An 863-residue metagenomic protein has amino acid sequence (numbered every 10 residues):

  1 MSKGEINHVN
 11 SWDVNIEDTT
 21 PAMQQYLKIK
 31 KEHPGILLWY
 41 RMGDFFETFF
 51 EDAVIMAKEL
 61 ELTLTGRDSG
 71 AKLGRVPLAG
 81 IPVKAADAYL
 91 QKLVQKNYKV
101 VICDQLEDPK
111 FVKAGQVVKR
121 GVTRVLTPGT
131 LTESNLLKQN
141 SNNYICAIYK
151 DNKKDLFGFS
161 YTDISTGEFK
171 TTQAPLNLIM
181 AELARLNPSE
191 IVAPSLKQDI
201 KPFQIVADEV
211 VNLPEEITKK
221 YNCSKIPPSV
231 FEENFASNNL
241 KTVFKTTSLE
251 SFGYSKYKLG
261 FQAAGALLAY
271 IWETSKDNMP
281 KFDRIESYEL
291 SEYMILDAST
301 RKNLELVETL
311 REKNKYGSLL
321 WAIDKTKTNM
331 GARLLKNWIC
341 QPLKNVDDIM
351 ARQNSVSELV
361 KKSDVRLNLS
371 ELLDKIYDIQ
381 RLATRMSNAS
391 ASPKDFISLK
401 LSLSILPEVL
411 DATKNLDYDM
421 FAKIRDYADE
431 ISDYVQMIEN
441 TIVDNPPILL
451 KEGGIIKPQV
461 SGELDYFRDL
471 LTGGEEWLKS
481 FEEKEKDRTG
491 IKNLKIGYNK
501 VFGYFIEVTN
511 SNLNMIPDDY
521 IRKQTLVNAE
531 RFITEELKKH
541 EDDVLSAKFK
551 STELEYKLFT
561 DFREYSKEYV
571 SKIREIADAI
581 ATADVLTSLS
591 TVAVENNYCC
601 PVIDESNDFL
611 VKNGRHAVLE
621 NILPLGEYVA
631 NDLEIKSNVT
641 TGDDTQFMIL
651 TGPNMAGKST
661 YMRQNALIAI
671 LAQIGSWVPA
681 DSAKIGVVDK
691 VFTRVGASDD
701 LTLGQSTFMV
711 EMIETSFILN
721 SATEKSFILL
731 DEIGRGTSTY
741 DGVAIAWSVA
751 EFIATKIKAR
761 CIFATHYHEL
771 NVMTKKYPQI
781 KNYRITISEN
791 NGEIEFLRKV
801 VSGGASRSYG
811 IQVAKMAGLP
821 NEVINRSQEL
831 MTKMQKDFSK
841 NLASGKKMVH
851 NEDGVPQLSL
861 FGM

Functional and structural regions predicted by a protein language model:
M1-R333, W338-K361, R381-T384, N388 (+1 more regions): Basic, polar low-complexity surface loops/patches
W12, R67-A79, K245-Y254, E305-T309 (+9 more regions): Short hinge/gating elements
T20-M23, W39, F50, G80-L90 (+26 more regions): Amphipathic alpha-helical transducer elements in NTP-driven molecular machines
P34, F50-A53, Y257, K327-T328 (+4 more regions): ATPase nucleotide-binding head domains, primarily ABC-like/P-loop NTPase cores
F45-F46, F50-G66, G158, E168-K170 (+10 more regions): A conserved P-loop NTPase coupling/switch region
C103, P128-L137, N278, D417-M420 (+5 more regions): Active-site phosphate-binding and catalytic loops of NTP-dependent enzymes
E233-N238, I295, L310, L401-E476 (+3 more regions): Amphipathic heptad-repeat alpha-helical coiled-coil/stalk segments that mediate oligomerization, filament/stalk
S370-L373, I397-K400, I573-T582, L586-S590: Hydrophobic alpha-helical segments characteristic of transmembrane helices
